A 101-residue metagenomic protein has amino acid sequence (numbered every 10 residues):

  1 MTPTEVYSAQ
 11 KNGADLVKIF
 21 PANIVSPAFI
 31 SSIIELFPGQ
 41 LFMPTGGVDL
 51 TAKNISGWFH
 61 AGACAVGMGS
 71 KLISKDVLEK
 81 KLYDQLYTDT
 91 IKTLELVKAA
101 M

Functional and structural regions predicted by a protein language model:
M1-Q10, I19-P38, T51-S56, K75-T88: Active-site-adjacent beta->alpha loops and helix N-cap segments on the catalytic face of soluble alpha/beta enzymes
V17, W58, T93: Conserved, mostly hydrophobic/aromatic
V17-I19, L41-G46, V66-M68: Hydrophobic faces of well-ordered beta-strands that scaffold small-molecule active sites in alpha/beta enzyme cores
N23, G46, L72: Short, flexible active-site-adjacent loop segments at beta-strand->alpha-helix junctions, enriched in small/polar
E35, H60, E95: Short, well-ordered alpha-helices that flank and scaffold nucleotide-derived cofactor binding pockets
F37-G39, A100-M101: Short helix-capping segments at alpha-helix termini
V66, K71-M101: Long hydrophobic alpha-helical segments typical of transmembrane helices together with their membrane-interfacial
